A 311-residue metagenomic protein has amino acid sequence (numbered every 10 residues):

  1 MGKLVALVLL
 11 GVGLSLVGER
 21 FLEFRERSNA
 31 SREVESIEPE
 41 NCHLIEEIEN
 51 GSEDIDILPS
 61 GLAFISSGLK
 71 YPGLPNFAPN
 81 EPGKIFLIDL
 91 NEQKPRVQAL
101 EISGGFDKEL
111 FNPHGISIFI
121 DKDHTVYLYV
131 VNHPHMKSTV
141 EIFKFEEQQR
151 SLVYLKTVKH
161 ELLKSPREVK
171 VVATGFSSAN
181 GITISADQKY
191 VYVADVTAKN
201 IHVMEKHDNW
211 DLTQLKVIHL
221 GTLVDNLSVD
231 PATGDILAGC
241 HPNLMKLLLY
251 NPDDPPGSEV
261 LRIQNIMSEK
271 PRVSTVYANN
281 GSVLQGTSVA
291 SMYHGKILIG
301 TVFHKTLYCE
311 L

Functional and structural regions predicted by a protein language model:
V8, E40-G83, G115-I116, L284-V289 (+1 more regions): Beta-strand-rich domains and repeat architectures in extracellular enzymes and scaffolds, especially beta-propellers
L9-N41, P82, F86-N91, E259-E269: Blade/loop signatures of beta-propeller domains
G13, G18, S185, N200 (+1 more regions): Loop/turn-rich, solvent-exposed surfaces of beta-rich toroidal or solenoidal domains
F24-G51, P95-I102, S151-L155, S165-R167 (+1 more regions): A short helix->beta-strand "capping" segment at the edge of beta-propeller domains
E49-P59, S103-K122, Y154-K164, E168-V191 (+3 more regions): Beta-rich, blade/repeat-based domains predominating in secreted/periplasmic proteins but also intracellular
G51-D54, L69-K122, L128, N226: Blade-loop segments of beta-propeller domains
I65-P82, V130-N132, K164, A238-G257: Short, conserved, GDST-rich strand-edge loop motifs in beta-rich repeat architectures
N80-E92, S138-Q148, L163-K164, D254-M267: Beta-propeller blade signature
